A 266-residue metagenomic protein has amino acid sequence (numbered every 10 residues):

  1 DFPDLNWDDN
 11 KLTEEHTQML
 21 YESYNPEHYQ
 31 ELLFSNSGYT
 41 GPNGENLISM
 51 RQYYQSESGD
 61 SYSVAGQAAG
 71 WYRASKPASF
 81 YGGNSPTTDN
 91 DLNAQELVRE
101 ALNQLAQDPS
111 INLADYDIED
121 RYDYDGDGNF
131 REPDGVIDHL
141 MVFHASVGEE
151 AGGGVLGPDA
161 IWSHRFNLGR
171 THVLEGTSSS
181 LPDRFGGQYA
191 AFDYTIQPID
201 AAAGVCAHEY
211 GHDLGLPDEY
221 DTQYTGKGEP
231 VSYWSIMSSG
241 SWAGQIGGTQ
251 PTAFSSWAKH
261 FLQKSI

Functional and structural regions predicted by a protein language model:
D1-M19, S85-P86: Fold-level signature of zinc-dependent metallopeptidase catalytic domains
D4, A78, S110, T252 (+1 more regions): Generic low-complexity segments that are intrinsically disordered, proline-rich and/or Lys/Arg-biased
D8, L32, N46: N-terminal nucleotide-binding beta1-loop-alpha1 segment
M19, N93-E100, Q104, A201 (+3 more regions): Extracytoplasmic/secreted proteins, especially bacterial periplasmic and envelope-associated proteins
M19-S23, L32-N36, Q104, D108 (+3 more regions): Structured segments of extracytoplasmic/periplasmic soluble domains in secreted or envelope-associated proteins
S37-L181: Active-site-proximal segments of metallohydrolase catalytic domains
H139-M141, A145-I266: Extracellular hydrolytic enzyme modules, especially secreted metalloproteases of the metzincin/thermolysin-like class
